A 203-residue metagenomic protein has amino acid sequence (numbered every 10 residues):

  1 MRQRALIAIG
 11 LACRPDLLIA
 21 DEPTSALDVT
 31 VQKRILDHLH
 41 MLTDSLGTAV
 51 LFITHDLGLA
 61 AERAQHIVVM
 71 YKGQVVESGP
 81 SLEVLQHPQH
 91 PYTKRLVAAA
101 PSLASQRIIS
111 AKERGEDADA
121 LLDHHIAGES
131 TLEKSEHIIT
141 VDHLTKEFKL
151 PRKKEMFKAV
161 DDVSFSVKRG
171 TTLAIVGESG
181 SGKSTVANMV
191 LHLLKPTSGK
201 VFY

Functional and structural regions predicted by a protein language model:
M1-A111, E116-Y203: ABC transporter nucleotide-binding domains
